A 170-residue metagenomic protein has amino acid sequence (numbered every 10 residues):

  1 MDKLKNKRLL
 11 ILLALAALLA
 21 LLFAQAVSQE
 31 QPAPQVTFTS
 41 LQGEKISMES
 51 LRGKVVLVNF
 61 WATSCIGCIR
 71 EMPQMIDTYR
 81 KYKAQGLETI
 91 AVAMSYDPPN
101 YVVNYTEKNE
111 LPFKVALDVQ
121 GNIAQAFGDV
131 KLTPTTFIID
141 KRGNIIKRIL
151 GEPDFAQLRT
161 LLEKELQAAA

Functional and structural regions predicted by a protein language model:
M1-T39, A170: N-terminal targeting signals for export/organelle localization
Q35-K54: Short extracytoplasmic/periplasmic juxtamembrane "stem" segments immediately C-terminal to an N-terminal membrane anchor
M48-I66: Short active-site neighborhood of thiol/selenol oxidoreductases, capturing the structured segment around
R52-K54, A84, P112: Active-site acidic short loop of glycosyltransferases
V55-V56, L87, P134: Alpha/beta-hydrolase fold active-site loops
L57-N59, A91-A93, F137-I138: Hydrophobic beta-strand core positions in alpha/beta domains
I69-N109, V119-Q125: Structural microenvironment flanking redox-active thiols in thiol-disulfide oxidoreductases
N104-P112, V119-E163: Thiol/disulfide oxidoreductase modules built on the thioredoxin-like
